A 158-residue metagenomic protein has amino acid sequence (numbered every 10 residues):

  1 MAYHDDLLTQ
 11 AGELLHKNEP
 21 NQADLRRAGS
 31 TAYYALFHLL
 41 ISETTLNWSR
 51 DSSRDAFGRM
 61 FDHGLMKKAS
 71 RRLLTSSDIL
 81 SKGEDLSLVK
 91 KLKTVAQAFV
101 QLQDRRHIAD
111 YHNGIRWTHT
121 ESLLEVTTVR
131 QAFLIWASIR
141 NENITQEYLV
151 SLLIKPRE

Functional and structural regions predicted by a protein language model:
M1-E158: Terminal alpha-helical segments
